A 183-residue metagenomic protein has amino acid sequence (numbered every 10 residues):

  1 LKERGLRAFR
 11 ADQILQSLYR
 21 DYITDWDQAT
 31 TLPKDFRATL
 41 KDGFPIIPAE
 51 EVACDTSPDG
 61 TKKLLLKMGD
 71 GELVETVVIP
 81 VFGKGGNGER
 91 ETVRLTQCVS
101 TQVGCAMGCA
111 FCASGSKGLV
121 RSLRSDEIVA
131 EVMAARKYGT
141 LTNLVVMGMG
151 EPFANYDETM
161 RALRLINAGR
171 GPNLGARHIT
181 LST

Functional and structural regions predicted by a protein language model:
L1-L95: Flexible, acidic/Gly-rich N-terminal and inter-domain linker regions that tether and position cofactor-handling modules
P80-T183: Conserved Radical SAM active-site core
